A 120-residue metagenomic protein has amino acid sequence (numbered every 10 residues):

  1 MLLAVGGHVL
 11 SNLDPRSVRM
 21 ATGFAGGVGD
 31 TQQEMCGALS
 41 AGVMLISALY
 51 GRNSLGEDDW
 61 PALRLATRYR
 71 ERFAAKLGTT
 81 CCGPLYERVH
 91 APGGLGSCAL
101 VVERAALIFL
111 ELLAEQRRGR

Functional and structural regions predicted by a protein language model:
M1-G23, A75-G83: Acidic-glycine-rich active-site phosphate/pyrophosphate-binding loop
A4, H8, G27, L45-N53 (+3 more regions): Change "in soluble alpha/beta enzymes" to "in soluble alpha/beta proteins
H8-R19, A48-L65: Phosphate-handling active-site elements
A21-G26, R70: Active-site alpha-helical segments that house and flank conserved acidic catalytic motifs for diphosphate chemistry
F24, S40-A48, G78-T80, L100: Mg2+-dependent prenyl diphosphate-binding active-site environment of isoprenoid biosynthetic enzymes
A25-E34, V89-G94: A short glycine/serine-rich beta->alpha loop
D30-M44: Conserved phosphate/anionic-ligand binding catalytic regions in large, soluble enzymes, centered on
P61-R120: C-terminal binding/interaction regions
